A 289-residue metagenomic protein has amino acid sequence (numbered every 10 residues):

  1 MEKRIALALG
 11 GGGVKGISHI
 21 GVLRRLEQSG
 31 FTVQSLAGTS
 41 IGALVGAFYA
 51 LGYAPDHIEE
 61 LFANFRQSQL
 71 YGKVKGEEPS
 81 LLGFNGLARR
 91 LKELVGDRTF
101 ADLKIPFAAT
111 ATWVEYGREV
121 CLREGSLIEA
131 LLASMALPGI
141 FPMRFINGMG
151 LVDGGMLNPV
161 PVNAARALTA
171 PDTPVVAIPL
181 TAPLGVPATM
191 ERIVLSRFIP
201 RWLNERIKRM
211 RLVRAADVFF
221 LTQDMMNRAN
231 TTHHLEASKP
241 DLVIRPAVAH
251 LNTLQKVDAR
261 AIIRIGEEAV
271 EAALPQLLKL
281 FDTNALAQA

Functional and structural regions predicted by a protein language model:
M1-T39, A47-A289: Patatin-like phospholipase
